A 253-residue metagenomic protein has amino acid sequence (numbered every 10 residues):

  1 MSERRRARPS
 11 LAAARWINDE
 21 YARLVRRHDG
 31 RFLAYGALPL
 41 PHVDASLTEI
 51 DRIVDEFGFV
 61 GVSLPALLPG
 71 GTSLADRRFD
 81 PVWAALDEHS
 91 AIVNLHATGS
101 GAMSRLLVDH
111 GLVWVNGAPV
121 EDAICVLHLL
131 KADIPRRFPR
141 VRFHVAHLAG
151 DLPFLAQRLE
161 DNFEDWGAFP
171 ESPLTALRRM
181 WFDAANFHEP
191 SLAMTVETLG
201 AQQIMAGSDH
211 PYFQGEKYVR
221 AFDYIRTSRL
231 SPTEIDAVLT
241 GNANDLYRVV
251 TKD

Functional and structural regions predicted by a protein language model:
M1-C125: Active-site gating/metal-coordination segments in enzymes
D19-R27, T48-R52, V141, L152 (+4 more regions): Mid-to-C-terminal alpha-helical segments outside catalytic/metal-binding sites
L33-G36, V62-L64, V93-L95, F143-V145 (+2 more regions): Hydrophobic faces of well-ordered beta-strands that scaffold small-molecule active sites in alpha/beta enzyme cores
F57-V60, D87-I92, H110-L112, F138-V141 (+2 more regions): Glycine-enriched alpha-helix->loop->beta-strand junction motifs that scaffold or abut catalytic
T98-G99, A149, P211: Catalytic metal-binding/acid-base residues of hydrolase active sites
L107-G117, T175, V219-R226: Short glycine/proline- and charge-enriched loop/turn segments that cap or connect secondary-structure elements
L130-T175: Aromatic-lined glycan-binding groove of carbohydrate-active enzymes
D165-A193: Aromatic-anchored helix/helix-loop segment that forms the rim or "lid" of small-molecule/cofactor binding pockets
